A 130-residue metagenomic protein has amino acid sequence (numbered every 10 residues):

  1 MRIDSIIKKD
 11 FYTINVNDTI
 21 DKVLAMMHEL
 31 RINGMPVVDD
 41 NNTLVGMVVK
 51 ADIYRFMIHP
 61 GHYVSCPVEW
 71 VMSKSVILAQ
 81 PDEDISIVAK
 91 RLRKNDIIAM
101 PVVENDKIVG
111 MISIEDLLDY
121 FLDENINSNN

Functional and structural regions predicted by a protein language model:
M1-D10, V49-L78, D84-R93, M111-N130: Tandem CBS (Bateman) regulatory domains
T13-R31, V38, A79-D96, V103-E104 (+2 more regions): The conserved cystathionine-beta-synthase
M27-L30, M35-A51, L92, M100-E115: A glycine-centered beta-loop-beta connector
